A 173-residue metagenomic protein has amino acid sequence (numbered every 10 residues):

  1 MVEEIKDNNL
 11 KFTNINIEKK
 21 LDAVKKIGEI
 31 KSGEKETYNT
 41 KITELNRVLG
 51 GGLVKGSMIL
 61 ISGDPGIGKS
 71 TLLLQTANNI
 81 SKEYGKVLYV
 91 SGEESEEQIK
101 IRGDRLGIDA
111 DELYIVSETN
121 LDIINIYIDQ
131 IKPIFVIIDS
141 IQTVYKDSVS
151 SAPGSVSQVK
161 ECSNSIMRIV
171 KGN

Functional and structural regions predicted by a protein language model:
M1-T13: Cys/His-rich short segments
T13-D109, N125, D129: The Walker A/P-loop phosphate-binding site
E34-K35, S62, A110-E118, K146-K160: Flexible beta-alpha connector loops of hexameric P-loop NTPases
K86, D111-E112, K132-F135, G172-N173: Loop/turn-to-beta-strand initiation segments
N120-I124: Short acidic active-site motifs
I126-I138: Proline-aspartate-enriched helix->loop->beta-strand connector
I141: Conserved Walker B
S157-N173: Substrate-engagement module of ASCE P-loop NTPases
